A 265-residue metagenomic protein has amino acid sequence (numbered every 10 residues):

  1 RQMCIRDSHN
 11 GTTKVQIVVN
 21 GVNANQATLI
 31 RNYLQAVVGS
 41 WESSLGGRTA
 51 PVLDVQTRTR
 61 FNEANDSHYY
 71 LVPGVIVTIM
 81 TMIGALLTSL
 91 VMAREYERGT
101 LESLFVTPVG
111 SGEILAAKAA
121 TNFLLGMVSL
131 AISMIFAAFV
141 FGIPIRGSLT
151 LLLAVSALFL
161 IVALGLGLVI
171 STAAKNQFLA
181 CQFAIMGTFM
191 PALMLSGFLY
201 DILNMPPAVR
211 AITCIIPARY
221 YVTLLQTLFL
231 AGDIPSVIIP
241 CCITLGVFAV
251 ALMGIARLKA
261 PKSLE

Functional and structural regions predicted by a protein language model:
R1-S43: Extracytoplasmic loops/domains of multi-pass membrane proteins
N10-K14, A50-V52, L71: Extracytoplasmic
K14-I30, E95-F105, G126-M134, F183-L199 (+1 more regions): Hydrophobic alpha-helical transmembrane segments
E42-N65: A cross-kingdom feature of multi-pass membrane systems that activates on extracytoplasmic/periplasmic
L71-S89: Long, hydrophobic alpha-helical segments
A85-V109, A119: Transmembrane helix boundary and interhelical loop/hinge segments in multi-pass membrane proteins
S111-F136, L153, A157, C242 (+1 more regions): Selective transmembrane-helix segments that form parts of the transport pathway or gating/packing helices in multipass
P144-E265: Membrane-spanning alpha-helical segments of multipass transporters and channels
